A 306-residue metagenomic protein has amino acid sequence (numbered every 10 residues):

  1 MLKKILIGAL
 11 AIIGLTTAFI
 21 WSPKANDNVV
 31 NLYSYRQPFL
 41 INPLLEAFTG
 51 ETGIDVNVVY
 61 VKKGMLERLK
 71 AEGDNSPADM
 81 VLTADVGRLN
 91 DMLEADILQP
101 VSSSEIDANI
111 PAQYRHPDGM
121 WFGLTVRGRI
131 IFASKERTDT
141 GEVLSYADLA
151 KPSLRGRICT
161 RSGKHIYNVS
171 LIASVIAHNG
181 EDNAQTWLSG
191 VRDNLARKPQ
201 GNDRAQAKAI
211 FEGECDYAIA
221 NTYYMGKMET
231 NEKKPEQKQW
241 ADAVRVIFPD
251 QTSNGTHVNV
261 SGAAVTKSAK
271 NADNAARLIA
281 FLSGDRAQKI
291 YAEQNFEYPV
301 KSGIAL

Functional and structural regions predicted by a protein language model:
A18-D91: Early extracytoplasmic/lumenal segment of secretory-pathway proteins
Y33-R36, P117-D118, A133-K135, G141 (+3 more regions): Short beta-strand->loop
S76-V81, Q99-I131, A147, R157-T160: A structural signal for short loop-to-beta-strand junctions that line the ligand-binding cleft of periplasmic/secreted
A108, R127, L188-R192, R197-G201 (+2 more regions): Periplasmic-binding protein-like
F132-R137, V258-N271, I290-Y291: A bilobed periplasmic-binding-protein/Venus flytrap-type ligand-binding module shared by bacterial periplasmic
E136-L144, I176-Q185, A269-A275: Short helix-loop capping/hinge motifs at secondary-structure junctions, enriched in acidic/polar residues
G156-G163, F281-S302: Periplasmic-binding protein-like
S174, N179-F248: Ligand-binding pocket segment of bilobal, Venus flytrap-like solute-binding proteins
